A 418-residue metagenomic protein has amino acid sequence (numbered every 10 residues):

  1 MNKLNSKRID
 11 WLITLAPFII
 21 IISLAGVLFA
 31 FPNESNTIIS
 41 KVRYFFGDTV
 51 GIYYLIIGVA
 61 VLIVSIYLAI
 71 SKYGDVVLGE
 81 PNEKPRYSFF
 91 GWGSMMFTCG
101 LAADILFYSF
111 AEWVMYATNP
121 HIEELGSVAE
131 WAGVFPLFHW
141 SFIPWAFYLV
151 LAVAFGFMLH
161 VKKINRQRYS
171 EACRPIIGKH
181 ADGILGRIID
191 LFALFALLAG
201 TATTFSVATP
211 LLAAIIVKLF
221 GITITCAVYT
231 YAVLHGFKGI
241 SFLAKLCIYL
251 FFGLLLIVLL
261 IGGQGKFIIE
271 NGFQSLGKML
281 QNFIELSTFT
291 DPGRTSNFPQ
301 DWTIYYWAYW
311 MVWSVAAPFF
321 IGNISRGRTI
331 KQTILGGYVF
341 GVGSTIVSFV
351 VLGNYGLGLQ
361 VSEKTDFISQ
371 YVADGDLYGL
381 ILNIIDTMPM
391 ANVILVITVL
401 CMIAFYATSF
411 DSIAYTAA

Functional and structural regions predicted by a protein language model:
M1-A129, A146: N-terminal alpha-helical transmembrane segments of multi-pass membrane transport and channel/translocase proteins
N2-K7, E34-F46, S65-R86, G133-H139 (+6 more regions): Membrane-water interface regions at transmembrane-helix termini and the short interhelical loops of multi-pass membrane
N2-L4, I38-R43, I70-F89, V114-F135 (+3 more regions): Flexible loop linkers connecting adjacent transmembrane helices in multi-pass alpha-helical membrane transporters
L4-K7, I39-Y54, S127-I143, L219-G221 (+2 more regions): Membrane-interface segments at the starts/ends of alpha-helical transmembrane spans
N5-R8, L12, I19-F29, L62-S65 (+6 more regions): Helix-loop-helix module between adjacent transmembrane segments
K7-A16, D75-S94, G265, E270-F273 (+3 more regions): C-terminal membrane-solvent junction of multi-pass transporters and transport-like membrane proteins
A181-L185, A193-R328, L335, F340-L395: Membrane-embedded translocation segments of transport machinery
G343-V350, V396-T416: C-terminal transmembrane helix pair
